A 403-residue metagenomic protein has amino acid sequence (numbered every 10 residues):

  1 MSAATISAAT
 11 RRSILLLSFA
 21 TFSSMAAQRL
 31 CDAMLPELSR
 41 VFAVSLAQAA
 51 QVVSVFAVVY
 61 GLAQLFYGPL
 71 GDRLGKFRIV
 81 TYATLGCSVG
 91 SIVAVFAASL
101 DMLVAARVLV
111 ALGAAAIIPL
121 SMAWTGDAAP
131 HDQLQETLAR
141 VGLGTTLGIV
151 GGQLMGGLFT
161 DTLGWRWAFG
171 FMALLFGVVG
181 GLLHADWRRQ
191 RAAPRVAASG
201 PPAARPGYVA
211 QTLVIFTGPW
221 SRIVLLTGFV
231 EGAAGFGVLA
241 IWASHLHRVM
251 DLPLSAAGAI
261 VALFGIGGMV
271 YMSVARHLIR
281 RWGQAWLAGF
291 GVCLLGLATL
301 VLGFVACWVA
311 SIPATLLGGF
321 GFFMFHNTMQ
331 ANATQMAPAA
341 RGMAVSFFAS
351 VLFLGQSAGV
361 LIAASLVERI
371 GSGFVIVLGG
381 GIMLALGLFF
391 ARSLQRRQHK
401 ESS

Functional and structural regions predicted by a protein language model:
S2-I6, R188-V224: Juxtamembrane intracellular "pre-TM" segments in multi-pass secondary transporters
A43, G75, F96-M102, D251 (+1 more regions): Helix-breaking motifs and short loop linkers at transmembrane-helix boundaries and internal kinks in secondary membrane
L62-A98: Conserved MFS/SLC helix-loop-helix module at the cytosolic interface between two early adjacent transmembrane helices
Q64-G75, Y271-G283, V367-E368: Helix-to-loop junctions at the C-terminal end of transmembrane segments in multipass secondary transporters
G86, G90, D101-L109, V309-L317: Paired small-residue
M102, H131, A139-W187: Helix-loop-helix hairpin linking two adjacent transmembrane segments in secondary transporters
A106-L147: Cytoplasmic helix-loop-helix junction between adjacent transmembrane helices in 12-TM secondary transporters
A285-M329: C-terminal transmembrane helical hairpin of 12-TM major facilitator-type secondary transporters
